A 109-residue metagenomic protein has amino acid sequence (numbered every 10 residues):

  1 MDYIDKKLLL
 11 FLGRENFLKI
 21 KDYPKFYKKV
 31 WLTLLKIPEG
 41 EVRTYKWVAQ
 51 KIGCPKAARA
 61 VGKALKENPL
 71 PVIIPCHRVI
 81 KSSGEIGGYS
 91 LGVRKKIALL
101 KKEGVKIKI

Functional and structural regions predicted by a protein language model:
M1-K56, K102-I109: Basic nucleic-acid-binding alpha-helical/helix-turn surface characteristic of O6-alkylguanine DNA
K56-L70: Regulatory, non-catalytic segments
P69-I73, I86: Structural motif
V72-I80: Short Lys/Arg-enriched helix C-cap and helix-to-coil transition segments that create basic nucleic-acid-contact patches
E85-I109: …primarily DNA-binding HTH/wHTH and HhH modules…
